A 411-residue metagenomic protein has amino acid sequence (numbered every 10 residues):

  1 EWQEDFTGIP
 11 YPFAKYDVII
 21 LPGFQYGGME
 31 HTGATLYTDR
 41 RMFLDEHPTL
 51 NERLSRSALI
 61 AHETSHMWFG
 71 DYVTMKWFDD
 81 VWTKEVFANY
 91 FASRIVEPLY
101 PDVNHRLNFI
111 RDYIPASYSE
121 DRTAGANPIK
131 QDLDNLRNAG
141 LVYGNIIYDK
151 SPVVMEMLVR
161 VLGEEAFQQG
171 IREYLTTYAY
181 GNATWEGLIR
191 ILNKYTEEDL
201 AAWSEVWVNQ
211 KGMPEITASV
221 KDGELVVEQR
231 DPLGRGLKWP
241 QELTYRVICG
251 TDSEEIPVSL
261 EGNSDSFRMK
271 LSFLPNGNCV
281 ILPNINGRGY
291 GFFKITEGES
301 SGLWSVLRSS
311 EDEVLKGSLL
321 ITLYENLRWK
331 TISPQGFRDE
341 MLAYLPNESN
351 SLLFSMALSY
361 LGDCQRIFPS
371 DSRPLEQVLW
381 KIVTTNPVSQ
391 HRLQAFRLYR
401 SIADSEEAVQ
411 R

Functional and structural regions predicted by a protein language model:
E1-L237, D363, R373-V378, S389-A395: Hydrophobic alpha-helical and helix-loop surface patches within well-folded domains that function as non-catalytic
S65, I129-D132, V154, E165-Q168 (+1 more regions): Non-catalytic accessory/interaction domains
